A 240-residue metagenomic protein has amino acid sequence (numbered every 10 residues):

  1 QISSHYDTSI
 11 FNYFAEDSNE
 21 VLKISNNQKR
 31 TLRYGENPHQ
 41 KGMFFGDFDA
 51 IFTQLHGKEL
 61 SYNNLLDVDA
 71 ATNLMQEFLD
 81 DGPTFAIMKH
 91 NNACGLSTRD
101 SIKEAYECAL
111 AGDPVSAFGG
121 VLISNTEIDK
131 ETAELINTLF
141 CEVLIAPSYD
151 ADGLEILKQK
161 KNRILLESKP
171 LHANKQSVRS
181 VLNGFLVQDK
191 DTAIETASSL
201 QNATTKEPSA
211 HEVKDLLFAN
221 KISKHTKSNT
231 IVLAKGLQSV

Functional and structural regions predicted by a protein language model:
Q1-Y149, G153-D191, E212-T230: Active-site loops and adjacent core secondary-structure elements that bind or stabilize anionic groups
E195-A210: Active-site/ligand-binding-proximal alpha/beta "capping" segment
N229-V240: Conserved structured catalytic cores and adjacent interaction surfaces of nucleotide-binding/hydrolyzing enzymes
